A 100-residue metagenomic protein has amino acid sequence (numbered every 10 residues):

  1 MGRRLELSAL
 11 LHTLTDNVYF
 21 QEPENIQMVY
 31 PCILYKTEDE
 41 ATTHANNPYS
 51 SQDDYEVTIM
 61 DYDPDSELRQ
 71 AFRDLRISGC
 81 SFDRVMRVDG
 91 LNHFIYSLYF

Functional and structural regions predicted by a protein language model:
M1-T42, N46-N47: Small/polar-rich, solvent-exposed N-terminal microdomains that initiate assembly or binding
L10-L14, A71-S78: Generic non-transmembrane alpha-helical segments
V18-Q21, S66, I95: Signature of extracytoplasmic/envelope-associated structural regions
A45-P48, R87-D89: Short, solvent-exposed beta-strand/turn "edge" segments of beta-rich domains on protein surfaces
P48-Q52, F72-D74: Short intrinsically disordered coil segments
S51-D63, N92-F100: Oligomerization/assembly interface segments of phage tail-like spikes and tubes
P64-Q70: Short, conserved charged micro-motifs
R73-F100: Acidic-leaning, charged glycine-interspersed low-complexity segments
